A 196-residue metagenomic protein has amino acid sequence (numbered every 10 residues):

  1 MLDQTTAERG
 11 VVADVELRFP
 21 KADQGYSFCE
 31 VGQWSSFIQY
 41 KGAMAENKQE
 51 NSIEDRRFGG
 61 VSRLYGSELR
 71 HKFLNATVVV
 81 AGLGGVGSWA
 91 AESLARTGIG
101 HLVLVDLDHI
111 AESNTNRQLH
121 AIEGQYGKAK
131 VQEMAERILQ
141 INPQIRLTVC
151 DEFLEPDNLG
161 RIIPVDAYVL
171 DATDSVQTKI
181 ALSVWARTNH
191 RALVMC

Functional and structural regions predicted by a protein language model:
D14, A22-Q24: Intrinsic low-complexity, disordered N-terminal segments enriched in polar/charged/small residues
Y40, M44-V78: N-terminal charged helix/coil linker that caps or initiates catalytic domains
T77-A95, V103-D106: Glycine-rich adenosine-cofactor-binding loop
L104-I141: Glycine-rich phosphate-binding loop and adjoining beta1-alpha1-beta2 segment of Rossmann-like nucleotide-binding folds
D151-N158: Conserved SAM/SAH-binding loop
L154, V165-C196: E1/E1-like adenylate-forming module used to activate ubiquitin-like modifiers and sulfur-carrier proteins
